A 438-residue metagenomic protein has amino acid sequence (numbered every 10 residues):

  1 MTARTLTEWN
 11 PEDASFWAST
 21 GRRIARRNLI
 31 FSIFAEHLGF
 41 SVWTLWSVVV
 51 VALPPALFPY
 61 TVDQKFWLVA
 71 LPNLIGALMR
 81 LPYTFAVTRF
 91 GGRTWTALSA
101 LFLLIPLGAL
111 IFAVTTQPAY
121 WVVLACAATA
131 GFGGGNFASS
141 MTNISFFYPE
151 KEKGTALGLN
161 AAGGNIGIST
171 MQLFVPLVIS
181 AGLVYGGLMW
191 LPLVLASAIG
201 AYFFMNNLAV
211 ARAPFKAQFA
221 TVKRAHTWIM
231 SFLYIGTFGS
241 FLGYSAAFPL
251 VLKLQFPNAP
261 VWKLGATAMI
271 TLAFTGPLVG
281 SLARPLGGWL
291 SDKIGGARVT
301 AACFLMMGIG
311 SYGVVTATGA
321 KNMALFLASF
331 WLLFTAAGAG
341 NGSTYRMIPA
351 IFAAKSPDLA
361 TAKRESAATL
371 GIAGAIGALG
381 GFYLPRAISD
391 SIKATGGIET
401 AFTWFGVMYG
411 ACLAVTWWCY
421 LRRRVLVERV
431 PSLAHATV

Functional and structural regions predicted by a protein language model:
W46-V51, H226-S281, Y345: Extracytoplasmic gate region of multi-pass secondary transporters
W67-F85, F274-L286: Central cavity-lining transmembrane alpha-helices of secondary-active solute carriers, predominantly the Major
L78-Y120: Conserved MFS/SLC helix-loop-helix module at the cytosolic interface between two early adjacent transmembrane helices
L101-T116, L305-K321: C-terminal ends and interior cores of transmembrane alpha-helices in multi-pass membrane transporters/permeases
L124-G163: Cytoplasmic helix-loop-helix junction between adjacent transmembrane helices in 12-TM secondary transporters
G154-L173, I179, L370-L384: Glycine-rich segments within core transmembrane alpha-helices of 12-TM secondary carriers
N160-M205: Helix-loop-helix hairpin linking two adjacent transmembrane segments in secondary transporters
Y185-F203, T400-C419: Symmetry-related core transmembrane helices of the 12-TM Major Facilitator Superfamily/SLC fold
